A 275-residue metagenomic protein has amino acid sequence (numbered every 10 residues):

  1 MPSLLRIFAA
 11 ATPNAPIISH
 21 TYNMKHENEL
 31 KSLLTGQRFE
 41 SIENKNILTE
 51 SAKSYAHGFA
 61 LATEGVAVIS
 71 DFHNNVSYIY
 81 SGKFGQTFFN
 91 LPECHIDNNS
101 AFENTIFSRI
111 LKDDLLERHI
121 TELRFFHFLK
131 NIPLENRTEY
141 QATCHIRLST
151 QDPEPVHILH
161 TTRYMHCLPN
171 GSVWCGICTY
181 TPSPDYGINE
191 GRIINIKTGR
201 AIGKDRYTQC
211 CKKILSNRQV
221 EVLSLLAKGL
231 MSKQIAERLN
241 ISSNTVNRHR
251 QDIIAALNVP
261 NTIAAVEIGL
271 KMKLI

Functional and structural regions predicted by a protein language model:
F8, I254-I275: Basic, Lys/Arg-enriched C-terminal extension of HTH/homeodomain DNA-binding domains
I47-T105, S183, T198-K204: PAS-family sensory domain signal
C94, N104-F128, I275: PAS/GAF/H-NOX family sensory domains and closely associated sensor/linker modules
L129-T162: Per-ARNT-Sim (PAS) sensory domains and their PAS-associated C-terminal
T161-C175, P184-I188: Short loop/turn elements at sensory-signaling interfaces that couple input to output
Y207-L215: Short amphipathic alpha-helical boundary/capping segments
R218-V222: The N-cap/first-turn positions of alpha helices within or immediately adjacent to helix-turn-helix DNA-binding domains
L230-A264: Recognition helix of helix-turn-helix DNA-binding domains
